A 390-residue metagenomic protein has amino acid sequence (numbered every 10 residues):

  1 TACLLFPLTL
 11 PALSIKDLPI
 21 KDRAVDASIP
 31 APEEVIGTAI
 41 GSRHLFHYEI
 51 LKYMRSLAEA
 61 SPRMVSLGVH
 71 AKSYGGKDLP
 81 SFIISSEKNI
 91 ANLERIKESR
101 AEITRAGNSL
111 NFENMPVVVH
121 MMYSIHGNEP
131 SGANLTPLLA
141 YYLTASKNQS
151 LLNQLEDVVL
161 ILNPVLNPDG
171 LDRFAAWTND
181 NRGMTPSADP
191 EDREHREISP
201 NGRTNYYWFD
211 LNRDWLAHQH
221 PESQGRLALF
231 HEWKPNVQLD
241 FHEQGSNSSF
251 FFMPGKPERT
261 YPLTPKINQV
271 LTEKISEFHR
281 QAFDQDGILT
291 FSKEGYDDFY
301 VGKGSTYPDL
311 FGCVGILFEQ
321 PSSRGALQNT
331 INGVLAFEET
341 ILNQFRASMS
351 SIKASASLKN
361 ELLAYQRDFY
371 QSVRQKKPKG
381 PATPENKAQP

Functional and structural regions predicted by a protein language model:
T1-P11: Bacterial N-terminal signal peptides
L10-P390: M14 metallocarboxypeptidase catalytic domain recognition
